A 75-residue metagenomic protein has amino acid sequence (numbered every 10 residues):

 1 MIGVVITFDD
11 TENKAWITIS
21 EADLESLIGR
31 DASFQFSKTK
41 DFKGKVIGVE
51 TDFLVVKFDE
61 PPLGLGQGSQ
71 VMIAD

Functional and structural regions predicted by a protein language model:
M1, A74-D75: Short intrinsically disordered terminal tails
M1-K14, G44-T51: Short, basic/aromatic beta-hairpin or loop at an interaction surface
D9, P61-Q67: Short glycine/proline-enriched turn or capping motifs at secondary-structure junctions
N13-T18, D52-E60: Short, solvent-exposed secondary-structure boundary/capping segments
I19-F36, L65-M72: Short coil-to-beta transition motif at edge beta-strands of beta-rich domains
A32-K45, D52: Acidic, low-complexity, intrinsically disordered interaction modules
F36-F42, E60-P62, D75: Short, charged beta-turn/beta-strand-edge "cap" motif at the junction between a beta-strand and an adjacent loop
